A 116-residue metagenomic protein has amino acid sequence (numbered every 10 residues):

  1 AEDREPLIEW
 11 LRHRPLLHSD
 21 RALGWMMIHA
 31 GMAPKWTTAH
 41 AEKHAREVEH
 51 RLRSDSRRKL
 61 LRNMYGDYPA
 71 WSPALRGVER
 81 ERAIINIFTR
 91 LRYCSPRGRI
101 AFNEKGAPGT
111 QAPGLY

Functional and structural regions predicted by a protein language model:
A1-Y116: Feature recognizes metal-dependent phosphohydrolase scaffolds
